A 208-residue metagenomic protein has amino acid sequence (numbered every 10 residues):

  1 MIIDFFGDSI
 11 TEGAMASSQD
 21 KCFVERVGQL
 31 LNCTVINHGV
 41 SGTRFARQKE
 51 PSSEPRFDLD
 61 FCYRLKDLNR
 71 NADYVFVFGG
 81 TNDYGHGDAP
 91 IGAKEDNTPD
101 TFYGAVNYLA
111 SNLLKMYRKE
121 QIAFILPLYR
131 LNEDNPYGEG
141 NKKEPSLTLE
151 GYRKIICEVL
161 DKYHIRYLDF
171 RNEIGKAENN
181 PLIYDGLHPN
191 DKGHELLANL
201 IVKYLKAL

Functional and structural regions predicted by a protein language model:
M1-F6, I10-I36, Y63-A72, K115-I122 (+5 more regions): N-terminal secretory targeting modules
I2-D4, E12-D100, G104: Conserved SGNH/GDSL esterase-like catalytic core that processes O-acyl groups on lipids and polysaccharides
S9, T81, L128: Residue-level signal for short, function-critical loop segments
E25, S111, K154-C157: Active-site phosphate/pyrophosphate- and oxyanion-stabilizing loops and adjacent acidic/basic residues in soluble
N37-G39, F124, D169: Structural signal for conserved beta-strand scaffold positions within catalytic alpha/beta enzyme cores
L65, V106-A110, R153: Generic structural signal for well-ordered alpha-helices, preferentially at hydrophobic/aromatic core positions
F76-F78, Q121-I125: Conserved, well-ordered alpha-helix/loop/beta-strand core segments that scaffold catalytic motifs
G87, P127-L208: Catalytic His-Asp segment of secreted/periplasmic serine-dependent ester chemistry enzymes
